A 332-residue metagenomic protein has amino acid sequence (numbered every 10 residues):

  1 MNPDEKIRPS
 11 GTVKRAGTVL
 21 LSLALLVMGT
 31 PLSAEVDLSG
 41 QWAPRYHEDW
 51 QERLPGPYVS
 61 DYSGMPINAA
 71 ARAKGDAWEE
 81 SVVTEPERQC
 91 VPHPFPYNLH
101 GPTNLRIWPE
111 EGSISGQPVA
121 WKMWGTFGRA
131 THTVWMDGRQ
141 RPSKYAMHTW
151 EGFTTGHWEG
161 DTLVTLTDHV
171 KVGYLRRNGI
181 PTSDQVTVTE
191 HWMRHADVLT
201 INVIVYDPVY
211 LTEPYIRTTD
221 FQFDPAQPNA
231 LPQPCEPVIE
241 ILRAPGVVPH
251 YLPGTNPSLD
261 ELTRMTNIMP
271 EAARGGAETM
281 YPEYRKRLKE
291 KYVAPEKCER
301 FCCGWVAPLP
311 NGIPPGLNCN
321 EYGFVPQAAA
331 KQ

Functional and structural regions predicted by a protein language model:
M1-K14: N-terminal secretory signal peptides that target proteins for export/translocation
G11, G17-T18, G75: Sequence-pattern detector for short linear motifs and compositional/periodic biases rather than a specific fold
G11-T12, M28-V36: Extreme N-terminus of proteins, especially the signal/transit-peptide cleavage junction and the first residues
A16-M28: Bacterial N-terminal signal peptides
L32-Q332: PEST-like low-complexity, intrinsically disordered acidic/proline/serine-rich tracts that flank trafficking/processing
